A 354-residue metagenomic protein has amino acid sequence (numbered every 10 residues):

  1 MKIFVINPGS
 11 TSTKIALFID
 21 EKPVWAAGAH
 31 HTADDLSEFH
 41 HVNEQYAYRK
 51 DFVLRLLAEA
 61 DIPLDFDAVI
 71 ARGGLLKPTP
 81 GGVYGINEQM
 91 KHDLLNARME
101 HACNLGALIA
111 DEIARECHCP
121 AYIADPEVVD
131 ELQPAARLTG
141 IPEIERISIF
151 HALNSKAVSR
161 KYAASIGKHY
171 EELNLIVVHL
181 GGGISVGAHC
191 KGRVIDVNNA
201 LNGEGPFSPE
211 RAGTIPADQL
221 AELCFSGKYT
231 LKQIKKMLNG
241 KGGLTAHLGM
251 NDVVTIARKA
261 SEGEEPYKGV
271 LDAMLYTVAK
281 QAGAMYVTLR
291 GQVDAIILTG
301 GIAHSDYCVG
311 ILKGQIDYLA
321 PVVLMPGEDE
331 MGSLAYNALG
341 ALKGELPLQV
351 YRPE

Functional and structural regions predicted by a protein language model:
I3-E44: Short glycine-rich, Thr/Ser-proximal phosphate-binding strand/loop in the N-terminal lobe of ATP-dependent enzymes
R55-A68, S165-H169, A282-D294: Phosphate/pyrophosphate-binding loops at sites that engage ATP/ADP/AMP, CoA/4′-phosphopantetheine, polyphosphate
L57-C103, P120, V128-G140: Short beta-strand-loop/turn "lid" adjacent to the catalytic site in phosphate-handling enzymes
L105-D111, I123, L138, E143-N174 (+3 more regions): Glycine-rich phosphate-binding loop plus the immediately following alpha-helix
K236-R290: Adenine-nucleotide phosphate-binding core of ATP-dependent small-molecule kinases
V293-L312: Glycine-rich phosphate-binding loops at beta-strand->alpha-helix junctions
D306, G310-Y336: Conserved phosphate-binding/catalytic loops in two-lobed NTP-binding clefts
P326-E354: Structural signal for terminal/edge beta-strands and the immediately following C-terminal loop/tail that closes
